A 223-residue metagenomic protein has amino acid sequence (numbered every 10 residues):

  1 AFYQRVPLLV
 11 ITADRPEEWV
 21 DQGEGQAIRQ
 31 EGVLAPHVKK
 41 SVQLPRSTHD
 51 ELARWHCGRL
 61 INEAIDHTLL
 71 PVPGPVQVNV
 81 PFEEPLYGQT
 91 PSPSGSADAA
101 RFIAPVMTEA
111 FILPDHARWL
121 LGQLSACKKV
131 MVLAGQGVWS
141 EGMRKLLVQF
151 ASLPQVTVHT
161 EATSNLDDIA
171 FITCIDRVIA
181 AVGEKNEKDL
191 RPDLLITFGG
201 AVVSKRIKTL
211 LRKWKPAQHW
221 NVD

Functional and structural regions predicted by a protein language model:
A1-V20, L194, G200-V203: Thiamine diphosphate
Y3-L8, R29, H37-K40, P71-P75 (+5 more regions): Short coil/turn connectors at secondary-structure junctions
P7-D14, A35, P45, Q77-P81 (+3 more regions): Short beta-strand segments
D14-L34, A170-T173: Active-site-proximal loop->helix
R15, V80-L86, Q136-V138, T163-S164: Glycine-rich beta-alpha junction loops
A27-G74, R191: Conserved thiamine diphosphate
L60-E63, H67-A126: Conformationally flexible catalytic loops at phosphate/diphosphate-handling active centers
A134-V222: Glycine-rich, anion-gripping cofactor-binding loops and their flanking helix/strand elements in enzyme active sites
